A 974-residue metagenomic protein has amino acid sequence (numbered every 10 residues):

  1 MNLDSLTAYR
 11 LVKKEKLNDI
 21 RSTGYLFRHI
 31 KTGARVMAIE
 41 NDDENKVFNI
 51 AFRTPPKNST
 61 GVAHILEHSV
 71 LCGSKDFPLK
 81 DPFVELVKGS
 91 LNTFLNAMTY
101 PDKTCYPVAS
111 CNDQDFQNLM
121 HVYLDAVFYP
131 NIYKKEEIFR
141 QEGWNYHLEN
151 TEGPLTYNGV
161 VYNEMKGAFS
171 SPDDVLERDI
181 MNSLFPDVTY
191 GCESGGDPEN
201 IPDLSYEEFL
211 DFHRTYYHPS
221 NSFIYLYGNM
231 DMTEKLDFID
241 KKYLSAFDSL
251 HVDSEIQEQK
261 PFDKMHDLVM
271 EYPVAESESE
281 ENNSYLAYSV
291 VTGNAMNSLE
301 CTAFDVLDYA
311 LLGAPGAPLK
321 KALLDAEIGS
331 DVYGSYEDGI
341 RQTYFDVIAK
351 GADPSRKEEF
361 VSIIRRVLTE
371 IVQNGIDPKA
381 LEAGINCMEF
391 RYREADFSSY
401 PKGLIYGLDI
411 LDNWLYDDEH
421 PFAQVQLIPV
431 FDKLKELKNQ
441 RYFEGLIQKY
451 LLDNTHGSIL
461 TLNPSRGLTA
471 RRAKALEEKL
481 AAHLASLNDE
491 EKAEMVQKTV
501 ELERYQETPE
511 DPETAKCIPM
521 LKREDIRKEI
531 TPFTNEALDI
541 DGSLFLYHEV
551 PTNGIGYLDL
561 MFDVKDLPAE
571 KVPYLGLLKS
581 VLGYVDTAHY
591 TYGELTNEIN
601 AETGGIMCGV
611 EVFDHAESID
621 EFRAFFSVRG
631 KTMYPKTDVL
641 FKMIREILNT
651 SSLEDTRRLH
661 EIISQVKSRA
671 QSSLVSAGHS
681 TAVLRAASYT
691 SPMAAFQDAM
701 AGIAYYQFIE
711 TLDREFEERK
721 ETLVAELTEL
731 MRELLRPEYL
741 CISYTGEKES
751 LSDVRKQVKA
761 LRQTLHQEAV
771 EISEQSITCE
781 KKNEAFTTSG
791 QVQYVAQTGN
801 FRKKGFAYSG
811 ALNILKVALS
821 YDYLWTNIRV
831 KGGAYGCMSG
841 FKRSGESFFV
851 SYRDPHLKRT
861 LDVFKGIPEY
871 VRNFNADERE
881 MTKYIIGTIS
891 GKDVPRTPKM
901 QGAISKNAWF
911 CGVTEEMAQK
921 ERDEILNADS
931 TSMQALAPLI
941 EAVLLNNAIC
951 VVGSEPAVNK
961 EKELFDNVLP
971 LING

Functional and structural regions predicted by a protein language model:
M1-V47: Non-catalytic terminal extensions that flank enzyme cores
E40-D42, N49-A51, Y162, K166-S170 (+10 more regions): His/Glu-based metal-binding/catalytic segments typifying zinc-dependent metallopeptidases
N45-P55, D81-Y129, E136-H147, D174-E199 (+11 more regions): M16 family metallopeptidases and their MPP-like homologs
V62, L66-V70, L578: Active-site His/Glu-centered metal-binding helix of metallohydrolases
F94, L210-R214, P273-E276, L319 (+11 more regions): Generic recognition of flexible, low-complexity loop/linker segments
N150-N221, Y225-Y243, F247-A275, E280-N282: Hydrophobic, small-residue-rich alpha-helical packing segments that form membrane-like cores
N158, L210-K242, L723-V758, L945: Non-catalytic, conformational "gating/processing" segments within enzyme and secreted inhibitor domains
D211, F223, M232-H251, N374 (+2 more regions): Extended, regular secondary-structure scaffolds
